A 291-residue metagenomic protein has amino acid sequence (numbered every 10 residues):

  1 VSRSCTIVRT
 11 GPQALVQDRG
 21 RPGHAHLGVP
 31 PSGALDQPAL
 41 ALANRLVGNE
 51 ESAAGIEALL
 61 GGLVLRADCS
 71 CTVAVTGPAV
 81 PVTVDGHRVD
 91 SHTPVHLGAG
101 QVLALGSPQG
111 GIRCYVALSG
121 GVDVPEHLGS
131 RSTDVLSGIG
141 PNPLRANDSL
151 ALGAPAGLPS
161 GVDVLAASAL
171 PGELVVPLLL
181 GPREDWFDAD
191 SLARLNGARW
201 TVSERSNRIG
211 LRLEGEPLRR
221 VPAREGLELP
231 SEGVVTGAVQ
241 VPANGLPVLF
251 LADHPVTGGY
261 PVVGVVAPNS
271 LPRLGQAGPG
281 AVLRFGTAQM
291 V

Functional and structural regions predicted by a protein language model:
V1-V291: Conserved "landmark" site that anchors the functional core of diverse proteins
